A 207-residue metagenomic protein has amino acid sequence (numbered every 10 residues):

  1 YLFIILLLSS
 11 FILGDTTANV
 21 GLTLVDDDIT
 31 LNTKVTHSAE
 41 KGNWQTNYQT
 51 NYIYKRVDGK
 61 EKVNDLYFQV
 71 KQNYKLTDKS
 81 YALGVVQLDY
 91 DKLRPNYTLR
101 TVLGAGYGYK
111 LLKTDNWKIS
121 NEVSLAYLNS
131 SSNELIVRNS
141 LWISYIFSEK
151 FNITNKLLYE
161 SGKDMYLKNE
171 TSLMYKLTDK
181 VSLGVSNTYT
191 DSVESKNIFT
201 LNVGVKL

Functional and structural regions predicted by a protein language model:
L13-I53: Short glycine/proline- and aromatic-enriched beta-strand/turn motifs that initiate or cap beta-hairpins
V20-L24, Y48-Y52, V70, G84-Y90 (+5 more regions): Transmembrane beta-barrel strands of outer-membrane/channel proteins
L22-L31, R56-N64, K92-L99, L128-L135 (+2 more regions): Solvent-exposed loop/turn segments connecting transmembrane beta-strands in outer-membrane beta-barrel proteins
H37-K41, Y74, L88, Y109-L111 (+6 more regions): Residue-level signature of outer-membrane beta-barrel architecture
G42-Y48, K75-A82, T114-I119, F147-I153 (+1 more regions): Repeated loop/turn-to-beta-strand initiation elements of outer-membrane beta-barrel proteins
K71-L125: Gram-negative (and chloroplast) outer-membrane scaffold detector with strong preference for beta-barrel transmembrane
V102-K110, T114-E160: Detector for outer-membrane/organellar transmembrane beta-barrel domains, recognizing the amphipathic beta-strand
G104-A105, M174-K176, K196-L207: Outer-membrane beta-barrel "beta-signal"
